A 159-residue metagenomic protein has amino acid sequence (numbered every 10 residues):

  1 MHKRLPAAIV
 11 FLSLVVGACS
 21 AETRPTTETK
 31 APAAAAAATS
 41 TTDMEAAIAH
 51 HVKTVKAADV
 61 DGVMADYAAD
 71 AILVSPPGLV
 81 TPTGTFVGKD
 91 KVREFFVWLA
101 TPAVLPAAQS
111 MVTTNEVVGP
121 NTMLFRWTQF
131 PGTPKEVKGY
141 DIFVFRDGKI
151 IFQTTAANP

Functional and structural regions predicted by a protein language model:
M1-I9: Bacterial N-terminal signal peptides that target proteins for export
A8-G17: Bacterial N-terminal signal peptides
C19-A65: Short, low-complexity N-terminal intrinsically disordered segments enriched in polar/charged residues
R24, E136-P159: Short beta-strand edge/turn micro-motifs at domain boundaries
T41, G62-N115: A solvent-exposed, acidic/Ser-Thr-rich amphipathic alpha-helical stretch
H51, V63-M64, A71, G88 (+4 more regions): Hydrophobic pocket/interface hotspot
N115-E116, F143: A structural signal for short hydrophobic beta-strand segments in well-ordered beta-sheet cores
L124-P131: Short beta-strand segments that buttress and anchor functional surface loops
